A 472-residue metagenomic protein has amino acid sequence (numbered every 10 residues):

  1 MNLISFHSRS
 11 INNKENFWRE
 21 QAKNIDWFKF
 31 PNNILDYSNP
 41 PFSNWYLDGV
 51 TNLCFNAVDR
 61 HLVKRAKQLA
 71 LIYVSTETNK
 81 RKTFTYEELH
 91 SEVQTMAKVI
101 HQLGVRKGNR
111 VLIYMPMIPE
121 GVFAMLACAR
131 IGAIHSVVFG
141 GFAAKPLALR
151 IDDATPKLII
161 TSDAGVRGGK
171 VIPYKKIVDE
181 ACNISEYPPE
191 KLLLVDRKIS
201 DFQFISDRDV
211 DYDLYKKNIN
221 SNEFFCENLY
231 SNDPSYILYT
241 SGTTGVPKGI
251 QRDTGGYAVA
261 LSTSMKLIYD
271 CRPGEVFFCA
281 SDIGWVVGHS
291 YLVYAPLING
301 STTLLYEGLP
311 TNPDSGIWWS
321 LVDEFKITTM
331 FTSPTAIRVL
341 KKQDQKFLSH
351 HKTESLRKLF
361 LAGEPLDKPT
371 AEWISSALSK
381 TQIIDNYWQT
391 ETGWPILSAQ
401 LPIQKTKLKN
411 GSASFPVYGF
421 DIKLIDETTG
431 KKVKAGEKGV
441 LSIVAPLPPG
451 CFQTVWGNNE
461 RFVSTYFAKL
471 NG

Functional and structural regions predicted by a protein language model:
L35, A57-F84, V195, I199-F204: AMP-dependent adenylate-forming
C54-F55, L71-L126, A143, L147-A148 (+2 more regions): Conserved AMP-binding/adenylate-forming core of the ANL superfamily
K67-L69, L192-V195, I199, I205-Y239 (+4 more regions): Conserved pre-ATP/AMP-binding loop-to-beta segment of ANL
R130-L214, S333-P334: Structural core segment of the AMP-binding/adenylate-forming
K157-I159, K176-L192, E275-F277, L304 (+2 more regions): Conserved helix-loop-beta element of the AMP-binding
A258-V276, V286-T328, K342-Q343: Conserved AMP-binding/adenylation subdomain of ANL enzymes
T328-T332, K341-L408, D421, G430: Gly/Ser/Thr-rich phosphate-binding loop
P416-G419, K431-L470: Conserved ATP/PPi-binding loop(s) of AMP-dependent carboxylate-activating enzymes
